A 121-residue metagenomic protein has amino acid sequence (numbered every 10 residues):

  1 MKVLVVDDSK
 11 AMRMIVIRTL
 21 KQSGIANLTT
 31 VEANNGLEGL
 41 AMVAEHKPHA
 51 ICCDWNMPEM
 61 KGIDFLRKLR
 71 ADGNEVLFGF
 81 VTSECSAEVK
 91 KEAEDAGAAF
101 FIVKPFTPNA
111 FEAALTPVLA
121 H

Functional and structural regions predicted by a protein language model:
K10-V31: Two-component/phosphorelay signaling modules centered on CheY-like receiver
E32-A41, G62: Helix N-cap/capping motif at the beta->alpha junctions
A41, I63-N74: Short amphipathic alpha-helix used as the core "switch/output" element in two-component signaling
H46-C52: Active-site beta3 strand of CheY-like receiver
D54, T82: Active-site residues of response regulator receiver
M57: Receiver (REC) domain active-site loop signature in two-component systems and cognate sites in sensor histidine kinases
D64, C85-F100: Alpha4 helix (beta4-alpha4-beta5 surface) of REC/receiver domains from two-component response regulators
F106-L115: C-terminal output helix
